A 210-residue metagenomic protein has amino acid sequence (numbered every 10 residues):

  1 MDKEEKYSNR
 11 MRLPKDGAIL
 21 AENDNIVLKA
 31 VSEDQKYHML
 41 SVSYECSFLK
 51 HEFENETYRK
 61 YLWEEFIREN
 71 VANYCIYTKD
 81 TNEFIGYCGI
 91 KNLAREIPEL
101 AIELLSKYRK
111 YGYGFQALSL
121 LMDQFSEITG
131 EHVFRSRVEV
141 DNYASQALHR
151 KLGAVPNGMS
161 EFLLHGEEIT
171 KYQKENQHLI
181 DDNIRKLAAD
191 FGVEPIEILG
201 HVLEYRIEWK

Functional and structural regions predicted by a protein language model:
M1-H38, V42, N73, Y77-K210: Acyl-donor (CoA/ACP) binding surface of acyl/acetyltransferases
V27, S41-N55: A short gly/proline-enriched turn/hairpin at secondary-structure junctions
E52-A72: Active-site rim helix/loop that mediates acceptor-substrate recognition in acyltransferases
